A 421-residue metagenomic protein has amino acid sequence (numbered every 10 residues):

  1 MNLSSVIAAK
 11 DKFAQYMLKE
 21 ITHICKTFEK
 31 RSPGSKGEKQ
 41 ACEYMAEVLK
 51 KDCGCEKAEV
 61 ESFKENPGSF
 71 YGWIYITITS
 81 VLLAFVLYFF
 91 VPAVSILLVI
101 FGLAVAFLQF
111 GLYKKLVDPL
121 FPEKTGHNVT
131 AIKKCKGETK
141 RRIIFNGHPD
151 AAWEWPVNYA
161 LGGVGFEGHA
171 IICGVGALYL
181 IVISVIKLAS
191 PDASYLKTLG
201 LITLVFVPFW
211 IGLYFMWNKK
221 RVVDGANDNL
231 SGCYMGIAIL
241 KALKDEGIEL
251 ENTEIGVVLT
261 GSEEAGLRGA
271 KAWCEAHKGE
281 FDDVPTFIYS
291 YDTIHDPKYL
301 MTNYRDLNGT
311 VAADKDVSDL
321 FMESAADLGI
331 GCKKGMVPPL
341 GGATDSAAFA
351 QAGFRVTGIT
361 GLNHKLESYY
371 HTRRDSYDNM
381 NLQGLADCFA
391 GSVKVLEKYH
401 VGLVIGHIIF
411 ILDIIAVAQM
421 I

Functional and structural regions predicted by a protein language model:
M1-G37, A46-K57, Y71-G72, K133-K134 (+2 more regions): N-terminal hydrophobic or amphipathic helices/low-complexity stretches enriched in small/hydrophobic/Pro/Gly
V6-K10, E29-K36, R221-N227, R305-T310 (+1 more regions): Second-shell loop/turn segments in exported
Y16-K19, H23, Q40, Y44 (+7 more regions): Extracytoplasmic/secreted proteins, especially bacterial periplasmic and envelope-associated proteins
E29-K30, S62, I294-L412: Active-site-adjacent substrate-binding region of metalloamidase/peptidase-like peptide-processing proteins
K30-K134, P156-G200: A non-catalytic alpha/beta surface segment that caps or lines the substrate-entry region of metallo-dependent hydrolase
V99-T130, E138, A151-P156, I186-A312 (+2 more regions): Acidic/histidine-rich catalytic neighborhood of metal-dependent amide-processing enzymes
K136-R142: Proline/glycine-enriched tight loop/beta-turn segments at coil->beta junctions that connect or precede beta-strands
